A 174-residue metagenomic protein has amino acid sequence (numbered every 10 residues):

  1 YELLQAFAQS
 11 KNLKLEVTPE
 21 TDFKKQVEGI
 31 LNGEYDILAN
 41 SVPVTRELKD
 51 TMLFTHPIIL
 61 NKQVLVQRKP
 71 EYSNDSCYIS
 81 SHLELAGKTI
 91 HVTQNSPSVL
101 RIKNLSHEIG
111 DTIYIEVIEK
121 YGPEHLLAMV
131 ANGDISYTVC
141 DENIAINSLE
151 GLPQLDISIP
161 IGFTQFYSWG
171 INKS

Functional and structural regions predicted by a protein language model:
Y1-D50, I115-K120, A128: Extracytoplasmic small-molecule ligand-binding "clamshell" domains of the periplasmic binding protein/Venus flytrap
Y1-K14, Y78, S98-K120, E150-P153: Ligand-binding cleft/hinge of the Venus flytrap
E2, S10-N12, K25, N32-G33 (+7 more regions): Extracytoplasmic
F7, I30-L31, L65, L85 (+2 more regions): Hydrophobic residues within well-ordered alpha-helices
K24, E28-L31, A39-T51, R101-E108 (+1 more regions): A ligand-binding cleft/hinge motif common to bilobed small-molecule-binding domains
E47, P57-Q67, E71-Y72, E119 (+2 more regions): Periplasmic-binding protein-like
V66, T89-T93, T138, G170: Short, well-ordered beta-strand segments
K69-I90: Flexible hinge/capping segments at coil-to-helix
